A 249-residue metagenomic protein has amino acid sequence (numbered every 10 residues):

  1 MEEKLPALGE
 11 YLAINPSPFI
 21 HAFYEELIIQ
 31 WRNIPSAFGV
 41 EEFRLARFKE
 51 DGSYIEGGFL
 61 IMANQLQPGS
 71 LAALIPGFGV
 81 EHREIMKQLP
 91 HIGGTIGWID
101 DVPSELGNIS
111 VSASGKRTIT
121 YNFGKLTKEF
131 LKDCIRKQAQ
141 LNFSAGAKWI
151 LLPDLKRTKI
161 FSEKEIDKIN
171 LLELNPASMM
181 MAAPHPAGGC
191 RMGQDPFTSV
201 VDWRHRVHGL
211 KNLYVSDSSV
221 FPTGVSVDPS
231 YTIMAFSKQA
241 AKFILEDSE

Functional and structural regions predicted by a protein language model:
M1-F38, E42, D217, F236 (+2 more regions): Glycine-rich loop(s) and the adjacent beta-strand/alpha-helix scaffold that form part
G9-A13, I85-P90, M179-P184: Short Gly/Pro-enriched turn/cap motifs at secondary-structure boundaries
F19, E26-I29, L45, L66-P68 (+5 more regions): Short, glycine-/Ser/Thr-/acidic-enriched flexible segments
R32-A73: Extended catalytic-interface subdomain
A72-P153: C-terminal catalytic lobe of FAD-dependent flavoproteins
K125-E129, M180, D228: Conserved, non-catalytic sequence blocks in retroelement Pol enzymes and Pol-derived host proteins
A147-T223, S230: A glycine-rich dinucleotide-binding beta-alpha-beta segment and adjacent secondary-structure elements that constitute
T223-K242: A conserved FAD-binding loop/helix module that cradles the flavin
